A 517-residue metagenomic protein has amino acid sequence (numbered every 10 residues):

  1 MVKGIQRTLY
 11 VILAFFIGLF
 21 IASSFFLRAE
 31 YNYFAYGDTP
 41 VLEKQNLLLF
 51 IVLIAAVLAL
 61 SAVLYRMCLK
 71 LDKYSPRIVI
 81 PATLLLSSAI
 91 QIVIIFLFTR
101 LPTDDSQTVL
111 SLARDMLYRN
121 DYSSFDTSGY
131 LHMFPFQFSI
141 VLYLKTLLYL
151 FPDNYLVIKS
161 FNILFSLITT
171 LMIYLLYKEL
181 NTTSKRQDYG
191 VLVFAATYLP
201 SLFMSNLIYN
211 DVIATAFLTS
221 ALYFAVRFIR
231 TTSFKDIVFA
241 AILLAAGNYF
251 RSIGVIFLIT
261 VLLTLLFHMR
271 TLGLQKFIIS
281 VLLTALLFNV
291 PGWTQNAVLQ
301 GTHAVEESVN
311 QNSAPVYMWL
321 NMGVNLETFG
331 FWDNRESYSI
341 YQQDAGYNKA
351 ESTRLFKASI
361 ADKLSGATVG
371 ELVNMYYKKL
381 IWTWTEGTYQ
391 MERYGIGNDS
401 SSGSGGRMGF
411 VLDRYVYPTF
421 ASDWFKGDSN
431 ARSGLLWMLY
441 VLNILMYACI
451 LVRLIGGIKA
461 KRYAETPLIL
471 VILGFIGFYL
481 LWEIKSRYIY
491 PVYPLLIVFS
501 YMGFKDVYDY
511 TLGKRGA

Functional and structural regions predicted by a protein language model:
M1-I92, S280, T284, A517: Start-transfer (signal-anchor) and selected internal transmembrane alpha helices of multi-pass inner/ER membrane
P40-L53, V157, N162, W384-I472: Membrane-interface anchor segments at the N-terminal boundary of transmembrane helices in multi-pass membrane enzymes
F98-L112, Y118-Y143, P152-L156, S352-T353 (+1 more regions): Extracytoplasmic catalytic/substrate-binding loops of multi-pass membrane glycan-assembly enzymes
S160-N181, S220, A448-I455: Transmembrane-helix motifs of polytopic, lipid-linked glycan transferases
I173-T197, R462-T466: Transmembrane-helix signature of polytopic, membrane-embedded enzymes that assemble or transfer cell-envelope glycans
N181, A221-D236: Membrane-interface transmembrane helices that cradle and orient dolichyl/undecaprenyl
F203-A214, F250: Short acidic/glycine- and proline-prone juxtamembrane loop motifs at membrane-interface regions of multi-pass membrane
L299-D413: Membrane-proximal stem/loop segments at transmembrane-domain junctions that anchor or position
